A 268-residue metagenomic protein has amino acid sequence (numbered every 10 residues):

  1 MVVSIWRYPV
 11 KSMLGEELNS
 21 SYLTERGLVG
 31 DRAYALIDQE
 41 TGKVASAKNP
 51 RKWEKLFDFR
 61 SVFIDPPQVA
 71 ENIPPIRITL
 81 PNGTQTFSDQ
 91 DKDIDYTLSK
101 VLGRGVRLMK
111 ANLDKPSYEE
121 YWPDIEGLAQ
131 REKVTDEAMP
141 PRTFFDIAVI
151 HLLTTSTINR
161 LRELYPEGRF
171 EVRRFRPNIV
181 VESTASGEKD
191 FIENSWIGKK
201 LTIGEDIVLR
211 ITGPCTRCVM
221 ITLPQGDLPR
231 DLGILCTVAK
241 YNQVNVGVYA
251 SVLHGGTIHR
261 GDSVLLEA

Functional and structural regions predicted by a protein language model:
M1-A268: Metal-cofactor-dependent catalytic cores
